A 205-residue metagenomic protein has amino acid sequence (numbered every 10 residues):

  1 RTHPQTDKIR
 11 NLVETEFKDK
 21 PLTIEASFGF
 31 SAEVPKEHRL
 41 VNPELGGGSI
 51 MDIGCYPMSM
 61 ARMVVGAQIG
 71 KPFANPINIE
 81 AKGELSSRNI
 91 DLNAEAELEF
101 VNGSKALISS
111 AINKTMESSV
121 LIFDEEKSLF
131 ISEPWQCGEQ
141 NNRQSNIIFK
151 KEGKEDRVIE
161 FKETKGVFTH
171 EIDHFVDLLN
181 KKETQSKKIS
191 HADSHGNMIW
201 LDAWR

Functional and structural regions predicted by a protein language model:
T2-I79: Predominantly a Rossmann-like dinucleotide-binding segment in NAD(P)-dependent oxidoreductases
T2-T6, P57-A61, N142-Q144, T169-V176 (+1 more regions): A general structural signal for well-ordered alpha-helical segments in protein cores
T6-K8, E33-R39, D91-L92, V120 (+2 more regions): Short aromatic-enriched loop/helix-cap "lid" or pocket-rim segments at secondary-structure transitions that line
L45-M51, R157-G166: A short glycine-threonine-serine/GTX helix/turn-capping micro-motif
S59-E139, D173-K182: Contiguous beta-strand/loop segments that form the cofactor/metal-binding neighborhood of enzyme cores
V101, H174-R205: C-terminal helix-rich "cap/oligomerization" subdomain common to oxidoreductases
V120, G138-G153: Short polybasic amphipathic segments
E139, E160-D173, I189: Active-site loop of classical SDR/Rossmann-like NAD(P)-dependent oxidoreductases, centered on the catalytic Tyr-X3-Lys
